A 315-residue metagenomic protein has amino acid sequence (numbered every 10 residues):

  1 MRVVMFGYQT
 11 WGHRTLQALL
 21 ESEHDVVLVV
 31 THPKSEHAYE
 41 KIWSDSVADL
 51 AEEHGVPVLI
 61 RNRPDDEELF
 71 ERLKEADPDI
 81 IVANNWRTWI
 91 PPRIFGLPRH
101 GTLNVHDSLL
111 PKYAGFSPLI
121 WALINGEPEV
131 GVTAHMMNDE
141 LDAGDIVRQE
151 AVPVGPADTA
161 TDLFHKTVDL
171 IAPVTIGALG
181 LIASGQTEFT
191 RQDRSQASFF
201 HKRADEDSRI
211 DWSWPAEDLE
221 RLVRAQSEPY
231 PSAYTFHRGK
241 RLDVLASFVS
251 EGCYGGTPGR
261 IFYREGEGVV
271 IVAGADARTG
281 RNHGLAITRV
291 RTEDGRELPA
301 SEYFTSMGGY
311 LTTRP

Functional and structural regions predicted by a protein language model:
M1-I42: N-terminal Rossmann-like dinucleotide-binding module
R2, E21-S22, I80-F199, E206: Donor/substrate-binding cores of folate-linked one-carbon enzymes
G7, V29, A51, I81 (+7 more regions): A residue-level signal for conserved active-site and pocket-lining positions in enzyme catalytic cores
Y8-W11, N62-D65, W86-T88, S227 (+1 more regions): Short beta->alpha connector loops
D25, G55-P57, G101: Conserved beta-strand segments of alpha/beta enzyme cores
V30-D79: N-terminal glycine-/serine-/threonine-rich beta1-alpha1-beta2 phosphate-ribose binding loop of Rossmann-like
H201-W214: Acyl-group handling in specialized metabolite and lipid biosynthesis
S213-P315: An anion-binding loop in the catalytic cleft
